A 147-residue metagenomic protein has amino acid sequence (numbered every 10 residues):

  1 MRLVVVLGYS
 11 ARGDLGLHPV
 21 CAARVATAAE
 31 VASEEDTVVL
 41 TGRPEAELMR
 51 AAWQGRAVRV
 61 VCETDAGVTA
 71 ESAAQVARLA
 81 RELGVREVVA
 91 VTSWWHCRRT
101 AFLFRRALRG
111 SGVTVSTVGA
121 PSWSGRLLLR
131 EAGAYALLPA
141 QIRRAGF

Functional and structural regions predicted by a protein language model:
M1-L128: A structural signal for short, hydrophobic/glycine-enriched beta-strand patches
S124-F147: A transmembrane-helix-recognition feature enriched in membrane-embedded lipid enzymes and envelope glyco-/phospholipid
